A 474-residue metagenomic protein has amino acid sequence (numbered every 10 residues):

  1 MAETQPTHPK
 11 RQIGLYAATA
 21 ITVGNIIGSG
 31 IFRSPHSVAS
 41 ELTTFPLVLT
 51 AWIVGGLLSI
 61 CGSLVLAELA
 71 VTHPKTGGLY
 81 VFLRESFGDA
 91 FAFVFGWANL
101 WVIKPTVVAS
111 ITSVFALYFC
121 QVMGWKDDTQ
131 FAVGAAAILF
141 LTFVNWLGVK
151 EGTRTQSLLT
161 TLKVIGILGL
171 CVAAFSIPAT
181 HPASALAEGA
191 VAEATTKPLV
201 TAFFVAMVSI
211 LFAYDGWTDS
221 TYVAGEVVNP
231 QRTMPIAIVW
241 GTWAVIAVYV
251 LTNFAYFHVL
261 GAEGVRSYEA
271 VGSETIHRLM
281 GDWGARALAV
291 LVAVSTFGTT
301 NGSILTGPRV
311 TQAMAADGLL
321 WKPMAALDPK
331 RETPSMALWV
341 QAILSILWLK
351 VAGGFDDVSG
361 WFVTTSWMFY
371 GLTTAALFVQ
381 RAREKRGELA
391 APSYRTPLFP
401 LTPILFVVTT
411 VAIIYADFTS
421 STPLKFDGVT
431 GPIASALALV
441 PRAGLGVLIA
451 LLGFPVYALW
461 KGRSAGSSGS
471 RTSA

Functional and structural regions predicted by a protein language model:
M1-H36, S40-P46, S59-I60, L64 (+6 more regions): Membrane-interface "cap" regions at the ends of multi-pass membrane proteins
A2-Q5, Y80-E85, T112-V133, G166 (+5 more regions): Helix-loop-helix connectors at the membrane interface of multi-pass transporters/channels
E3-K10, L49, K126-T129, L158-A289: Helix-loop-helix junctions that connect adjacent transmembrane segments in multi-pass membrane transporters
S37-S40, S59-I138, F143-W146, E151 (+2 more regions): Hydrophobic transmembrane alpha-helices that form the core helical bundles of multi-pass secondary transporters
A39-T44, A116-Q130, K150-L159, A270 (+4 more regions): Transmembrane helix-loop boundary segments of multi-pass membrane transporters
V81-F82, G88, C120-W125, A192-E193 (+2 more regions): TM-loop-TM module centered on a large, flexible mid-protein loop between adjacent transmembrane helices in multi-pass
T129-T180, D215, I238-T242, F362-L372 (+2 more regions): Membrane-interface loop-to-helix entry segments
G360, S366, L398-A474: A generic transmembrane alpha-helix motif of multi-pass inner-membrane proteins
